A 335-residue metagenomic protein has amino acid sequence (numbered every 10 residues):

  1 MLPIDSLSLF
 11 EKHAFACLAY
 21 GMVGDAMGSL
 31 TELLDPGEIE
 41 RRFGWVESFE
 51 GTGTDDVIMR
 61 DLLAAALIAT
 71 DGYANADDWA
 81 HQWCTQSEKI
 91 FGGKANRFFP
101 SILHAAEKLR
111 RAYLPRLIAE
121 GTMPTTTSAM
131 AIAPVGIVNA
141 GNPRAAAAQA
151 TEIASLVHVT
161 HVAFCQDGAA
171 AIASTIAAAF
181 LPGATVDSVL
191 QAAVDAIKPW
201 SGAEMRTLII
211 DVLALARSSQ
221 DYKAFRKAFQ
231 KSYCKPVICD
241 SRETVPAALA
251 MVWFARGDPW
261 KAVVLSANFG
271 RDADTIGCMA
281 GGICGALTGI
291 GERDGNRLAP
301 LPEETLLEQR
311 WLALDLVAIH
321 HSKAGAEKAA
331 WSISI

Functional and structural regions predicted by a protein language model:
M1-I335: Structured, active/binding-site neighborhoods that engage oxygen-rich ligands
